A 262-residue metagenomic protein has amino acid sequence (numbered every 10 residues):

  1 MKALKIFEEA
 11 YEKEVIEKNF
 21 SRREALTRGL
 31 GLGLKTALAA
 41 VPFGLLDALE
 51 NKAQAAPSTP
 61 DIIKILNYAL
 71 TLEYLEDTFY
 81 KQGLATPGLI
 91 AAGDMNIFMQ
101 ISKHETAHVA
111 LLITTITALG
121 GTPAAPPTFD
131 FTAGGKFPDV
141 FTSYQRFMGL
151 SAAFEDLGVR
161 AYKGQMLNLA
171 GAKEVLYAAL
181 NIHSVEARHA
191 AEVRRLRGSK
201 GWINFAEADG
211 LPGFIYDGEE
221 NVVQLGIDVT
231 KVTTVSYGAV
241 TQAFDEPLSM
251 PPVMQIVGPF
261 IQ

Functional and structural regions predicted by a protein language model:
K2-N19, G29-G31, L38, F43-Q262: All-alpha RGS (Regulator of G-protein Signaling) helical domain and cognate RGS-like helical scaffolds
